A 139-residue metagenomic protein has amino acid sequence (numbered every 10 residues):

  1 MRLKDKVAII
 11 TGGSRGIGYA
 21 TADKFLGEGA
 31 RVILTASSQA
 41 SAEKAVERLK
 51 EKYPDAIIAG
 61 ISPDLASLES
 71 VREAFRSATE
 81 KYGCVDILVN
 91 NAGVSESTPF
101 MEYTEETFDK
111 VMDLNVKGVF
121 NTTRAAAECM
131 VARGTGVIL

Functional and structural regions predicted by a protein language model:
K6, D55, C84-V85, M130-L139: Active-site loop of short-chain dehydrogenase/reductase
V7, S14-G16, S38: Conserved glycine-rich cofactor-binding loop
E28-A45: Conserved glycine-rich Rossmann-like NAD(P)H-binding loop of the short-chain dehydrogenase/reductase
Q39-A40, S62-E73, E105: The beta1-alpha1 cofactor-binding region of Rossmann-like NAD(H)/NADP(H)-dependent oxidoreductases
Y53-I57, R76-L88, E96: A glycine-rich helix->loop->beta "capping" turn within Rossmann-like NAD(P)(H)-dependent oxidoreductase domains
P99-F100, T107-M112: Substrate-binding pocket helix/loop in short-chain dehydrogenase/reductase
T123-R124: A short, exposed helix-loop element centered on a Lys and neighboring polar residues
